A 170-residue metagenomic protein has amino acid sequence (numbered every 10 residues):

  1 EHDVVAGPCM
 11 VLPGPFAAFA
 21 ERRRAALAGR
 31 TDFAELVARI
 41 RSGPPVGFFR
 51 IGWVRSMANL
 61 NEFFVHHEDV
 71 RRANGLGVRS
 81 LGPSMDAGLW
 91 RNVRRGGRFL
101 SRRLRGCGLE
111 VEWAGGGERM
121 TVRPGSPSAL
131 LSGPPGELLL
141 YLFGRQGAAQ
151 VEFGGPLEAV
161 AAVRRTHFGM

Functional and structural regions predicted by a protein language model:
E1-V5: Active-site-proximal cofactor/substrate-binding loop regions of enzyme domains
P8-F19, A28, E35-M170: Structured surface interface patches that mediate subunit assembly and partner/cofactor docking
